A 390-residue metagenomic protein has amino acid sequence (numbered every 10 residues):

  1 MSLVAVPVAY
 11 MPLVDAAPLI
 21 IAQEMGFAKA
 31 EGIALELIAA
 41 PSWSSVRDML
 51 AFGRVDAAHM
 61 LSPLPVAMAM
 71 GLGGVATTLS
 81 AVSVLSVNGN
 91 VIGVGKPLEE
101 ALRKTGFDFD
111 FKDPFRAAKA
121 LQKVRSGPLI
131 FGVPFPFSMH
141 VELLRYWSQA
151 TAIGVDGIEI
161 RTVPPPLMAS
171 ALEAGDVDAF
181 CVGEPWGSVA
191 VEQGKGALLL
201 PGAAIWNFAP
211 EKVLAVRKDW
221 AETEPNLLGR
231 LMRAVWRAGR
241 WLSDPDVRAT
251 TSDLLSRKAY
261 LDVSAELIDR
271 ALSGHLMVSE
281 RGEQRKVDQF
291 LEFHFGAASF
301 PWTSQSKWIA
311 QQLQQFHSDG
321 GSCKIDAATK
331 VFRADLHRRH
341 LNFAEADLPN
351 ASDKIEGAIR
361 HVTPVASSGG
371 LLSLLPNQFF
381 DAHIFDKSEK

Functional and structural regions predicted by a protein language model:
V4-I153, D178-S188, K195-F208: Short, glycine-/small- and polar/acidic-enriched structural segments that line small-molecule recognition paths
F27-K29, K96-K112, E211-A265: Extended ligand-binding regions for polar small-molecule ligands
E36-I38, E159-V163: General small-molecule cofactor/ligand-binding pocket signal
P41-W43, V163-P166: Short acidic loop-to-helix transition motifs that present clustered carboxylates
V55-D56, P164-L198, R217, K258 (+1 more regions): Ligand-binding pocket segment of bilobal, Venus flytrap-like solute-binding proteins
L227-R333: Secondary-structure end/capping motifs
K307-K390: Conserved C-terminal helix/tail region of periplasmic/extracytoplasmic solute-binding proteins
